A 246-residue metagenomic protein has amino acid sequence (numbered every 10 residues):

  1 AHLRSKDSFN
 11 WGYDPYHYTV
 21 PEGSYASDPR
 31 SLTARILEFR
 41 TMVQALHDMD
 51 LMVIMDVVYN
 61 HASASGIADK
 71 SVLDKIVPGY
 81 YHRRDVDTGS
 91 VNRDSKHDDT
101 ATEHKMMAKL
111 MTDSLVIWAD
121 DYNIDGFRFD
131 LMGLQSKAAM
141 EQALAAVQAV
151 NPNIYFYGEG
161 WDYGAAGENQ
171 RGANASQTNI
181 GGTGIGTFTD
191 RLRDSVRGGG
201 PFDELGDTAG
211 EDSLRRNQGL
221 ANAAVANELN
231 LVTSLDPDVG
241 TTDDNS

Functional and structural regions predicted by a protein language model:
A1-Y122, A139-N151, Y155, A166-G167 (+3 more regions): Substrate-binding/active-site clefts of carbohydrate-active enzymes
Y13, L131-S246: Active-site-proximal helices and loops of the catalytic beta/alpha 8
